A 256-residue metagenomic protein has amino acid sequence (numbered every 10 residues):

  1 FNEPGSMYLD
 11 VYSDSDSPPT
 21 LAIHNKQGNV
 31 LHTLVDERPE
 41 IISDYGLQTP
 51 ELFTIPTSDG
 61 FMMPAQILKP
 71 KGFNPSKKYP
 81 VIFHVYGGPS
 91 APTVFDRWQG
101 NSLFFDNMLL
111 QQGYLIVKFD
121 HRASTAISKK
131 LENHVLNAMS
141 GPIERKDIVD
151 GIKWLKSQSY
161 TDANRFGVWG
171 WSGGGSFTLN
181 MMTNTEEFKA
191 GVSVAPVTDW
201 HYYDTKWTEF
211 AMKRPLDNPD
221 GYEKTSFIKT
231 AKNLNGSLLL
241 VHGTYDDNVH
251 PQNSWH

Functional and structural regions predicted by a protein language model:
F1-H256: Serine-hydrolase catalytic core recognition
